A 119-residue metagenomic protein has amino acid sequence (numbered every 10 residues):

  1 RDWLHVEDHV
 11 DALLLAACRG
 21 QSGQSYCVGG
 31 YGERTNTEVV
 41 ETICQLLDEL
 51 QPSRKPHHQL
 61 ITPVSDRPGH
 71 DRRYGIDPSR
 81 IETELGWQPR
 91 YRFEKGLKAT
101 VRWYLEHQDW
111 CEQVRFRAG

Functional and structural regions predicted by a protein language model:
R1-G119: C-terminal substrate-binding subdomain of Rossmann-fold SDR/epimerase-dehydratase oxidoreductases
